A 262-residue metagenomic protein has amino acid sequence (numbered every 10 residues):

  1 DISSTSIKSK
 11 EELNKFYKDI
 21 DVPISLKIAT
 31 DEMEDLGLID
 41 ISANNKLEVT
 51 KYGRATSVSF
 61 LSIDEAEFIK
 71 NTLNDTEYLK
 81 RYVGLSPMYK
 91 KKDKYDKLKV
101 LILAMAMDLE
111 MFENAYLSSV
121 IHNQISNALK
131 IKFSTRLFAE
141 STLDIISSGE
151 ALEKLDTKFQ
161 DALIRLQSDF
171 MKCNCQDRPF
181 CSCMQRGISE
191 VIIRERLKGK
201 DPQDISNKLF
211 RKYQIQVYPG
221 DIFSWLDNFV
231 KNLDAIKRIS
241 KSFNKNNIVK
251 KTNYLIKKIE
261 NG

Functional and structural regions predicted by a protein language model:
D1-I2, G37: Structural motif corresponding to the C-terminal cap of alpha-helices
I2-I20: Short acidic, hydrophobic short linear motifs in intrinsically disordered regions
D21-V22, K27-G262: C-terminal helical accessory/scaffold domains
